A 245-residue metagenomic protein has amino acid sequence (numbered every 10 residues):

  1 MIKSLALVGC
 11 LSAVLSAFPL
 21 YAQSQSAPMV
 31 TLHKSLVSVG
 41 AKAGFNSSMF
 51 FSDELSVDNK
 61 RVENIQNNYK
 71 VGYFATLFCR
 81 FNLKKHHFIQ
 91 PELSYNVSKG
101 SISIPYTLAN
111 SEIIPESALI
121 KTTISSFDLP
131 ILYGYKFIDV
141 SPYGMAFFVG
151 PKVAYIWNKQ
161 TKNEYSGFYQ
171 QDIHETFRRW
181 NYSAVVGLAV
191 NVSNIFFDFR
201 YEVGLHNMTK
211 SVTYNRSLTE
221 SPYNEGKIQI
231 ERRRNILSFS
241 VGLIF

Functional and structural regions predicted by a protein language model:
M1-H33: Cleavable N-terminal export/targeting peptides
A22-G72, I244: Short glycine/proline- and aromatic-enriched beta-strand/turn motifs that initiate or cap beta-hairpins
V30, G144-A146, G150, E202 (+1 more regions): Membrane-proximal, glycine/serine-rich, low-complexity loop/turn segments characteristic of large bacterial
K34, K84-H86, I138-P142, S193-I195: Outer-membrane beta-barrel channels and translocator barrels
A41-F45, Y73-F81, L93-Y95, L129-Y135 (+4 more regions): Residues on the lipid-exposed face of transmembrane beta-strands in outer-membrane beta-barrel proteins
M49-K70, S98-F127, A154-V185, H206-L218 (+1 more regions): Extracellular/periplasm-exposed beta-strand and loop segments of Gram-negative cell-envelope proteins, dominated by
K70-F74, K84-F88, I124-P130, P142-G144: Short connector loops at helix/strand junctions that flank enzyme active sites, especially segments positioning acidic
V71-A109: Mid-chain, structured segments of secreted extracytoplasmic proteins
